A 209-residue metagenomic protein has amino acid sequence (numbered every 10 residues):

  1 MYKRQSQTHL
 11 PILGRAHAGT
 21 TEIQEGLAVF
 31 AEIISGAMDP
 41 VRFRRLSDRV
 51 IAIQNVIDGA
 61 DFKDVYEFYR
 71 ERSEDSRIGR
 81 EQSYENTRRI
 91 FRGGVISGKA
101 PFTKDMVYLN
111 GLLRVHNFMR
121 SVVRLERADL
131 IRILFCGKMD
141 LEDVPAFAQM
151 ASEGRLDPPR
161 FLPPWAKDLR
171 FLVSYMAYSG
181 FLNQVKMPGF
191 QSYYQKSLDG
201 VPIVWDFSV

Functional and structural regions predicted by a protein language model:
M1-Q5: Conserved small/polar residues in nucleotide/adenosyl-binding loops
S6-Q54, G111: Post-HExxH zinc-binding segment in Zn-dependent metallohydrolases
R42-V201, D206: Conserved alpha-helical "signature site" that marks functionally important helical segments or helix/loop junctions
